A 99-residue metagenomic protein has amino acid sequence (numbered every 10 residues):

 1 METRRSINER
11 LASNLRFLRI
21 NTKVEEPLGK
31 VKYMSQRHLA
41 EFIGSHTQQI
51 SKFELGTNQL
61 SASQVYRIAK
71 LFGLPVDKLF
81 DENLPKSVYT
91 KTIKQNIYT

Functional and structural regions predicted by a protein language model:
M1-K32: A short, Lys/Arg-rich alpha-helix, primarily the initiator
M1-S6, K70, F80-T99: Short, charged recognition helix plus adjacent turn of helix-turn-helix-like nucleic-acid-binding domains
N14, Q49-K52, Q59, K78: Residue-level recognition of specific faces of alpha-helices
R16, R37, Y66: Residues within the helices of the helix-turn-helix
I20, G44, L55-T57, Y66 (+1 more regions): Residue-level detection of the helix-turn-helix DNA-binding "recognition helix"
E25-K52: Short alpha-helical DNA-recognition segment
V31, F42, T57-L60, L71: Helix-turn-helix/winged-helix DNA-binding modules
S61-K78: DNA major-groove recognition helix of helix-turn-helix/homeodomain DNA-binding modules
